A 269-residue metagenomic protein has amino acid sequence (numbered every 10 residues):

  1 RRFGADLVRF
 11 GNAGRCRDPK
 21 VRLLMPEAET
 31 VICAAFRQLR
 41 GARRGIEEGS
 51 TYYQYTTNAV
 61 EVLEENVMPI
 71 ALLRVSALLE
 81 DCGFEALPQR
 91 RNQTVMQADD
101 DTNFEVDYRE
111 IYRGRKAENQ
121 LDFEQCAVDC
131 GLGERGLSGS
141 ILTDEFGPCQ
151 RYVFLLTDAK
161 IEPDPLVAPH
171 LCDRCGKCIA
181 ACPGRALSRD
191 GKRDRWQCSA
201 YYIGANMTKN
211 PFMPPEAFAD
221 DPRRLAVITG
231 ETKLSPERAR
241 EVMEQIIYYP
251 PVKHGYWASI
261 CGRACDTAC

Functional and structural regions predicted by a protein language model:
R1-L73: Non-catalytic, usually N-terminal nucleic-acid engagement modules in DNA/RNA processing proteins
V8, T57, E61-A268: Catalytic cores of enzyme domains
